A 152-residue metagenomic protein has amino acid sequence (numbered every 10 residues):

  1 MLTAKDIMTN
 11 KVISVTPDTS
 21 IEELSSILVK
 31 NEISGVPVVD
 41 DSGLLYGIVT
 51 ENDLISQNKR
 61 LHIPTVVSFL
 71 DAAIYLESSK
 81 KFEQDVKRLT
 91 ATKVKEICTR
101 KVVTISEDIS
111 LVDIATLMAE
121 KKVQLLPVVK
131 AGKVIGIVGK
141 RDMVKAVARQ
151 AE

Functional and structural regions predicted by a protein language model:
M1-I27, I33, V38-D41, L45-Y46 (+3 more regions): Bateman/CBS regulatory modules and CBS-like beta-alpha motifs in cytosolic regions of diverse proteins
N31-E32, K122: Short, basic and Ser/Thr-rich N-terminal targeting/leader segments
D41, N52-L54, M143: Generic detector of well-ordered alpha-helical packing
G47-Q57, L61, K81-E83: N-terminal short leaders/motifs
G47-T50, I137-M143: Short hydrophobic beta-strand motif reused across regulatory alpha/beta modules
I55-L70, V144-E152: A short, polar/charged loop-to-alpha-helix boundary motif
K121, L125, G139-A151: Gly/Ser-rich helix-loop-strand patches that form or flank binding pockets for ribonucleotide-derived cofactors
